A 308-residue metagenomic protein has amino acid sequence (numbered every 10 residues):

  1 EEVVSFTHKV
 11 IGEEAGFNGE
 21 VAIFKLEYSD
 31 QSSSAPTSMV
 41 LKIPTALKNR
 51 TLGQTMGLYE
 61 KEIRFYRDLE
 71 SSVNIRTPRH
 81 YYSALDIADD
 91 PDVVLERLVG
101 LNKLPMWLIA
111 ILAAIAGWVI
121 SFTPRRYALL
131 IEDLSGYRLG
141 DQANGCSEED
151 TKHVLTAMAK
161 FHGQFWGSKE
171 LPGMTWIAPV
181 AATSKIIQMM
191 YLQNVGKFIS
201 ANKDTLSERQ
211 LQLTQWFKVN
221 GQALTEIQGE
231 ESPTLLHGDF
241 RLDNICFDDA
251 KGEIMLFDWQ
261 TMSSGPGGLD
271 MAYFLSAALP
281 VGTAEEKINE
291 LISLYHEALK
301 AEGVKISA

Functional and structural regions predicted by a protein language model:
E1, E302-A308: Short, intrinsically disordered, charge-balanced linker/junction segments flanking boundaries in proteins
E1-S121, R125-R126, D248-I254: Conserved NTP-binding catalytic cores of kinases and kinase-like/nucleotidyltransferase enzymes across multiple kinase
A15-Q31, V40, K218-G267: Active-site acidic catalytic loop and adjacent metal/ATP-binding pocket of ATP-dependent phosphoryl transfer enzymes
K48-T51, L139-N144, L256-F257, Y273-V281: Glycine- and acidic
R64, T261-V304: Active-site activation/catalytic loop segments of kinase-like enzymes and analogous catalytic loops in related
V73, R138, H162-K169, Y295 (+2 more regions): A generic secondary-structure signal for well-formed alpha-helical elements
E96, L129-G136: Short pocket-lining segment of the protein kinase catalytic domain that shapes the ATP-binding cleft
A116-F122, Y137-H237, C246-D249: ATP-dependent phospho-/nucleotidyl transfer catalytic cores
